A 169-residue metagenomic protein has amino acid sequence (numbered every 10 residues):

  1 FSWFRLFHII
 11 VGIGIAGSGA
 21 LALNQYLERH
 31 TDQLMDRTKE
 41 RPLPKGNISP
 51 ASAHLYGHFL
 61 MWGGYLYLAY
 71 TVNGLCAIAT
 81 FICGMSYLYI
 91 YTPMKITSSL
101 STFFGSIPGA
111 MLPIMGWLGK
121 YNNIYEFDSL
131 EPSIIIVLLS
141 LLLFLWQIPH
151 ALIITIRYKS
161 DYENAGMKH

Functional and structural regions predicted by a protein language model:
F1-H30, A53: Topogenic membrane-insertion module of multi-pass membrane proteins
F1-V11, G63-I78, L112-L141: Helix-coil boundary and interhelical linker segments in multi-pass alpha-helical membrane proteins
I13, M61-W62, G84-M85, G109-A110 (+1 more regions): Residue-level recognition of pore/gate-forming positions within transmembrane alpha-helices of multi-pass
I15-L23, M85-P93, S140-K159: Transmembrane alpha-helical segments that form the membrane-embedded catalytic/substrate-channel core of multi-pass
Y26-I48, A151-H169: Cytosolic, membrane-interface loops and tails of multi-pass inner-membrane proteins
R29, R37-C76: Multi-pass membrane catalytic core of lipid/isoprenoid biosynthesis enzymes
R41-P42, F103-K120, H169: Small-residue-rich segments of transmembrane alpha-helices in multi-pass membrane proteins, especially helix faces
T92-T102: Membrane-helix interface "capping/anchor" motifs
